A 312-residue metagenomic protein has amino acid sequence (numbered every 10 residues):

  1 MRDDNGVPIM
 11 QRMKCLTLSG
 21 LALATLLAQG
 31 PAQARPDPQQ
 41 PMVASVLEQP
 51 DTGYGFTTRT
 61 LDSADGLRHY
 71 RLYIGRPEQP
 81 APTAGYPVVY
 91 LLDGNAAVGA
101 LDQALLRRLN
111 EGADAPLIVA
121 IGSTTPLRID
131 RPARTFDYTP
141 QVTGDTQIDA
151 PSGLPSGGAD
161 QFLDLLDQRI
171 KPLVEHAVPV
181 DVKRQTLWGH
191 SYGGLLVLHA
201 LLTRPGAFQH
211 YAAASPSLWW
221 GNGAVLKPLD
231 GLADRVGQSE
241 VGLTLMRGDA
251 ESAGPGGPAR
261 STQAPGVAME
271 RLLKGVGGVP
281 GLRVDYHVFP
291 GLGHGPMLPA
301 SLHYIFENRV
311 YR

Functional and structural regions predicted by a protein language model:
A34-Y86: A domain-start/cap signature at the N-terminus of enzymes
A84-L165, R169-L173, A177: Serine-hydrolase catalytic machinery in alpha/beta-hydrolase-like enzymes
P116, A207-P216: A conserved short beta-strand
S123, A212-W220, A250: Active-site nucleophile loop of the alpha/beta-hydrolase fold
P179-H190: Alpha/beta-hydrolase fold nucleophile elbow
G189-G193, V197: Gly/Ala-rich beta-loop-alpha elbow adjacent to hydrolase catalytic centers
H199-Q209: Conserved hydrolase catalytic core segment
M246-G248, S252-P255, S261-R312: C-terminal catalytic histidine-bearing segment of alpha/beta-hydrolase fold enzymes
